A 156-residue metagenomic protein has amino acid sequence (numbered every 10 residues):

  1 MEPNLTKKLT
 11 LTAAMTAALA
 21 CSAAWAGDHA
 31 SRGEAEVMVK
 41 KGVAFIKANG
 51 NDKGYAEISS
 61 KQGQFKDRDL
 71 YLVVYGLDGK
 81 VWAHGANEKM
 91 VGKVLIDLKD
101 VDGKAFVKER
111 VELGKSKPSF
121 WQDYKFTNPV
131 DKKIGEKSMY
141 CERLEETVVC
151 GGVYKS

Functional and structural regions predicted by a protein language model:
M1-S156: N-terminal membrane-sensor/transducer module of prokaryotic signaling receptors
